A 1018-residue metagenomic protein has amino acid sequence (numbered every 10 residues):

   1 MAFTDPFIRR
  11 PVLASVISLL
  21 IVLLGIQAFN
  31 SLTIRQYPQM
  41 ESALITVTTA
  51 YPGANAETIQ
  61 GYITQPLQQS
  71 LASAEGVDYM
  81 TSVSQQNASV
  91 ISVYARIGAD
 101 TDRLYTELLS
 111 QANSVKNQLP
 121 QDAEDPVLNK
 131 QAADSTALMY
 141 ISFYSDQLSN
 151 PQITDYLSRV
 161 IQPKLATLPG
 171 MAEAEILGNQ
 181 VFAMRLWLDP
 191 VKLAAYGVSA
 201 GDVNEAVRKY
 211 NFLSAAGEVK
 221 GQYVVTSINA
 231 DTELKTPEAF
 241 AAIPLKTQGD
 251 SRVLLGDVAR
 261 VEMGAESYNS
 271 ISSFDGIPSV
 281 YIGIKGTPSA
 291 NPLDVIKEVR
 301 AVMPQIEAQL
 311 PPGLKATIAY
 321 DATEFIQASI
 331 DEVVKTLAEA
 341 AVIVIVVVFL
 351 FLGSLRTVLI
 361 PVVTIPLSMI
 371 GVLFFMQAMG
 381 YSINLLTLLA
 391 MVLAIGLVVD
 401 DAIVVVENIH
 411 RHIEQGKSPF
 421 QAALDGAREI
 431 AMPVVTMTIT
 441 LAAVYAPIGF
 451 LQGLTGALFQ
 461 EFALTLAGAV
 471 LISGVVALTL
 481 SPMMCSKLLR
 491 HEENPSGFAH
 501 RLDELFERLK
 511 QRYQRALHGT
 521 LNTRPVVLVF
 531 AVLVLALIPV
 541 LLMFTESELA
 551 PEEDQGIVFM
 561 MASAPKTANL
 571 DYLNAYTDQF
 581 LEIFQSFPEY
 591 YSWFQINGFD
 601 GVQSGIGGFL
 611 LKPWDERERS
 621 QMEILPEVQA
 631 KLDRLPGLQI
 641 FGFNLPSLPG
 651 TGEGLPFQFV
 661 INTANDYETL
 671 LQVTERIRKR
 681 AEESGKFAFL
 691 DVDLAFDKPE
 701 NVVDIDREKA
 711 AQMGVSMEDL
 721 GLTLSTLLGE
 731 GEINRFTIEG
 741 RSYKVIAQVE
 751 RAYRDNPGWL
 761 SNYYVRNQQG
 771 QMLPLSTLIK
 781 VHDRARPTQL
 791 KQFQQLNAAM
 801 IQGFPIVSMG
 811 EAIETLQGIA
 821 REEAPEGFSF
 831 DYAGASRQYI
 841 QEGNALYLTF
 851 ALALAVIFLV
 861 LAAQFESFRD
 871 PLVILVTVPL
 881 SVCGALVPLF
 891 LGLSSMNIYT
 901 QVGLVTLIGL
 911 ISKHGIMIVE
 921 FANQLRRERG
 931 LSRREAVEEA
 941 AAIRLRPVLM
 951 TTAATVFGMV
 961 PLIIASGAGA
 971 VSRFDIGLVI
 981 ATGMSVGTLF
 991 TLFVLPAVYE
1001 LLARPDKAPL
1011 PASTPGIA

Functional and structural regions predicted by a protein language model:
M1-T33, I430, F498-L549, F609 (+3 more regions): Signature of alpha-helical transmembrane segments and their immediate interfacial
T4-R9, T33, Y37, T64 (+20 more regions): Alpha-helical membrane-interface segments at transmembrane helix boundaries
P6, Y37, T48, V90 (+11 more regions): Extracytoplasmic/periplasmic membrane-proximal domains and adjacent transmembrane bundles of envelope biogenesis
V12-L13, Q27-Q118, D122-D125, P151-G178 (+4 more regions): Extracytoplasmic/periplasmic
G25-S31, K315, V342-R411, S418 (+7 more regions): Hydrophobic transmembrane alpha-helices and their membrane-interface caps in long multi-pass transport proteins
I34-I45, T81-N87, D122-D146, E175-V181 (+10 more regions): Flexible hinge/switch segments at interdomain interfaces of large molecular machines
Q68-M80, G98-N129, D134-S135, Q162-L168 (+10 more regions): Short helix C-cap/helix-to-loop transition motifs enriched in small/turn-promoting residues
I395-I409, A431-F450, A457-A499, G607 (+6 more regions): Transmembrane alpha-helices and their membrane-interface boundaries in multi-pass membrane transporters and channels
